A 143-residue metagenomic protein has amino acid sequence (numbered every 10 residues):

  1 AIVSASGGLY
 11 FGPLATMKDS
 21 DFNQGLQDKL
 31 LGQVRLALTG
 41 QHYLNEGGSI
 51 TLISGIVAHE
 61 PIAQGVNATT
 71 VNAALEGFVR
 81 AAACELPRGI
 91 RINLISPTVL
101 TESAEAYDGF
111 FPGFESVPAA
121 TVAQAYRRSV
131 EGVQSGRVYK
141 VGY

Functional and structural regions predicted by a protein language model:
A1-V3, N23, G48-L52, I90-N93: Conserved catalytic-site loops of classical short-chain dehydrogenases/reductases
V3-F11: Conserved NAD(P)H cofactor-binding loop of Rossmann-fold oxidoreductase domains
Y10, E46, R88-I90: Residue-level signal for beta-strand positions within conserved beta-sheet cores that form or flank
P13-A15, Q24-L26, G32-L36, Y43 (+2 more regions): Catalytic loop of short-chain dehydrogenase/reductase
D19-D21, N67-T69, D108-F114: Short glycine-enriched, charge-decorated loop/helix-capping segments at active-site entrances that position
S20, Q24, Q124: Replace "anionic and nucleotidyl ligands
L38-Q41, R127: Generic structural signal for well-ordered alpha-helical scaffold segments
P87-I90, L94-Y143: C-terminal helical subdomain
